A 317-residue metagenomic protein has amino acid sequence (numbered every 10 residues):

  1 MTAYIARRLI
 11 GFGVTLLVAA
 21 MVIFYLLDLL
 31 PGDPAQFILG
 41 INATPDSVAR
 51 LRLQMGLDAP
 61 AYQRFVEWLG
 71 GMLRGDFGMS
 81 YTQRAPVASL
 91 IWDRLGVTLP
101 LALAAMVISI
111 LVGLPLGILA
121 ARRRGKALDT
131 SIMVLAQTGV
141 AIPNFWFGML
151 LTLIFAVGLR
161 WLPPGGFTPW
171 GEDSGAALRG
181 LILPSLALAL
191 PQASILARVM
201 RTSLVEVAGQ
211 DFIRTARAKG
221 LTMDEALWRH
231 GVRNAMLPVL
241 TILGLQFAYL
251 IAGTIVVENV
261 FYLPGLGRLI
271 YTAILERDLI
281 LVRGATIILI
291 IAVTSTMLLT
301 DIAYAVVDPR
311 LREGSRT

Functional and structural regions predicted by a protein language model:
T2-Y4, G13, I91-D129, N144 (+3 more regions): Alpha-helical transmembrane segments of integral membrane proteins, especially multi-pass inner/plasma-membrane
T15-V66, A85, L159-G180: Hydrophobic alpha-helical transmembrane segments of membrane transport/permease proteins and related membrane-embedded
V22-L29, A59, G70, V134-G165 (+2 more regions): Membrane-water interface segments at the C-terminal ends of transmembrane alpha-helices in multi-pass inner-membrane
L26-L27, A35, L39, R52 (+9 more regions): Conserved protein kinase catalytic domain
A43-D76, I182, I213, Y262-A273: Short hydrophobic, aromatic-rich alpha-helical segments embedded in or entering the lipid bilayer of multi-pass
D58-L114: An internal, D/E-rich "acidic patch" concept
